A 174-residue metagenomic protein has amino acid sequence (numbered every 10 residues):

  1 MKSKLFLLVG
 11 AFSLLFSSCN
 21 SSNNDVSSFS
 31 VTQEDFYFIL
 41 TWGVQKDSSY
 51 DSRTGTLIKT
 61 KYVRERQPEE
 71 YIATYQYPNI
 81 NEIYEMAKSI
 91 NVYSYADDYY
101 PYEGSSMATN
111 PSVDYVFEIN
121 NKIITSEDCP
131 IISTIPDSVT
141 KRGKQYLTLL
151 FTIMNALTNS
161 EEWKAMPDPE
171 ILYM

Functional and structural regions predicted by a protein language model:
L5-L14: Sec-dependent N-terminal signal peptides
G10-A11, G55, A87: Small side chains
F16-S18: C-terminal motif of bacterial Sec signal peptides marking the signal peptidase cleavage site
S22-I39, Y100-M174: Short, well-ordered, aromatic-rich surface patches in folded extracellular/luminal domains
S22-Y77: N-terminal export/targeting and maturation segments
Y75-E82, F117-I123: A short, structured loop/turn motif at beta-sheet edges
Q76-G104: Charged, amphipathic alpha-helical segments
